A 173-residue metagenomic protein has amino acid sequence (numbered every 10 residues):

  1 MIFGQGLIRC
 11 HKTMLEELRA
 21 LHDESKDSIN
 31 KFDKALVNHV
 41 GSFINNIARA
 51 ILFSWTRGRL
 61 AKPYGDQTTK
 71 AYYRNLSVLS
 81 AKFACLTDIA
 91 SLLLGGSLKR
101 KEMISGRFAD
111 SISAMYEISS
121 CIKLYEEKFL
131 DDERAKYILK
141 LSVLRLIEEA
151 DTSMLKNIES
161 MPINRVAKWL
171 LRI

Functional and structural regions predicted by a protein language model:
M1-I173: Flavin-dependent oxidoreductase catalytic core characteristic of acyl-CoA dehydrogenase/oxidase-like enzymes
